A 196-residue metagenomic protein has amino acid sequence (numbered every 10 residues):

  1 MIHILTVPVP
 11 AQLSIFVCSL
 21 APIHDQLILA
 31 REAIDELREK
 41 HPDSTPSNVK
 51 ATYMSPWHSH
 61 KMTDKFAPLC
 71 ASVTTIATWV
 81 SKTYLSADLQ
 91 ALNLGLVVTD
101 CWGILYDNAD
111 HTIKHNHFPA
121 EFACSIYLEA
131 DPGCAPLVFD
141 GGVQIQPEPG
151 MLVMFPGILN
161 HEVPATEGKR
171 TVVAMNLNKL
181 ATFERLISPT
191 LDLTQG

Functional and structural regions predicted by a protein language model:
M1-L89: Non-heme Fe(II)/2-oxoglutarate
L85-A165, R170-V172, N176-F183, L191: Catalytic core of non-heme Fe(II) oxygenases with the double-stranded beta-helix
L193-G196: Short, cationic low-complexity segments
